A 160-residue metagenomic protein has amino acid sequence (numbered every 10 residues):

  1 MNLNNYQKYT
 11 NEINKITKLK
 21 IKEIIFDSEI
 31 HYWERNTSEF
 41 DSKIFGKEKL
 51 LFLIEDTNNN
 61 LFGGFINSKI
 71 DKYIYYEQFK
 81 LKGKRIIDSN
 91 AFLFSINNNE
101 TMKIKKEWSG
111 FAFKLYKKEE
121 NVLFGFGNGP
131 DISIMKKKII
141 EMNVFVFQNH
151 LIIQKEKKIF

Functional and structural regions predicted by a protein language model:
M1-F160: Phosphate-recognition beta-domain surfaces
